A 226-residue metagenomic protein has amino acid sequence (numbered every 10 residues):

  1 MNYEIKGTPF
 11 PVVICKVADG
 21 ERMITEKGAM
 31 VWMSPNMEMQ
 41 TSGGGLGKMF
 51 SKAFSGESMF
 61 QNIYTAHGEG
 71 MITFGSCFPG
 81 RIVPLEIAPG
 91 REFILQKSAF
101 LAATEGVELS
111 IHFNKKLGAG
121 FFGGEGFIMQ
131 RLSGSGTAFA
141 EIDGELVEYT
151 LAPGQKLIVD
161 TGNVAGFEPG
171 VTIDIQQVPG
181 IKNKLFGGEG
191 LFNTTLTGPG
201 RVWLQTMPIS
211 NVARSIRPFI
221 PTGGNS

Functional and structural regions predicted by a protein language model:
M1-S226: Composition-driven recognition of glycine/serine/threonine/acidic- and proline-rich low-complexity segments and repeats
